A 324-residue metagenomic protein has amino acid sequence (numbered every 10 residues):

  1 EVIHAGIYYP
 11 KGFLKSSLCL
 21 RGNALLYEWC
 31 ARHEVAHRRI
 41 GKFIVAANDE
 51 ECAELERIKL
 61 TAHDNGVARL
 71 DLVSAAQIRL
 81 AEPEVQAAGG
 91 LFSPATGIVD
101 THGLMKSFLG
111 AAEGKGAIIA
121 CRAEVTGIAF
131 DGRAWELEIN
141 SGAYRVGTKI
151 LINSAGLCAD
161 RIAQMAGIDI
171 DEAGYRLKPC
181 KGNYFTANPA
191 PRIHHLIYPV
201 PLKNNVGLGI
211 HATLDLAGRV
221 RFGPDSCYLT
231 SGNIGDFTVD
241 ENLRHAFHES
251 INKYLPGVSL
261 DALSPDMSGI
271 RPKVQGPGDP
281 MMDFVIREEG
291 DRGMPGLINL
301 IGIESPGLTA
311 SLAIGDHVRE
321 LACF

Functional and structural regions predicted by a protein language model:
V2-Q77, A81, A87, I210 (+1 more regions): Dinucleotide-binding Rossmann-like beta1-alpha1 core, especially the glycine-rich loop that anchors the ADP
P10-R21, V45-E54, F92-A111, A120 (+2 more regions): Short beta-strand to alpha-helix junction loop
R39, V73-A75, C121-A123, I139 (+1 more regions): Short loop/edge segments at beta-strand edges and connector loops that shape dinucleotide/nucleotide cofactor-binding
E50-E54, A81-A88, A129-E136, Q275-M281 (+1 more regions): A short, glycine/Asx- and small/polar-enriched loop/turn that sits immediately N-terminal to a beta-strand
L91-I150, L312: Helical element adjacent to the flavin cofactor pocket in flavoenzyme catalytic cores
T101, G235-F324: C-terminal catalytic lobe of FAD-dependent flavoproteins
S141-H195, F237-E241: Central helical "cap/lid" subdomain
D169-P179, P191-D279: Active-site lid/adjacent beta-loop-alpha segment flanking the redox-cofactor pocket in flavoenzymes
